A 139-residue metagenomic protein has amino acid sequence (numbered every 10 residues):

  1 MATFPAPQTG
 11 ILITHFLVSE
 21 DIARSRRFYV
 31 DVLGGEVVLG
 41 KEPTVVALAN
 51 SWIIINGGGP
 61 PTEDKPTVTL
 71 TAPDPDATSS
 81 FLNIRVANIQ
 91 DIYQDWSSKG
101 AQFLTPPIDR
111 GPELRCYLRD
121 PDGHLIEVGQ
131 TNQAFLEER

Functional and structural regions predicted by a protein language model:
M1-I13, E36-I84, D91-R119, T131-R139: Vicinal oxygen chelate
F16-I22, R110: Conserved beta-strand-loop-alpha-helix junction that forms the acyl-donor binding cleft
S19, N83-V86: Short, solvent-exposed loop/helix junctions and linker helices that flank or host conserved functional motifs
R24-S25, N88, I92: Short phosphate-engaging motifs
S25, Y29-V30, W96, G123: Conserved active-site tyrosine of GNAT-family acetyltransferases
E127-V128: Short glycine-/small-residue motifs
